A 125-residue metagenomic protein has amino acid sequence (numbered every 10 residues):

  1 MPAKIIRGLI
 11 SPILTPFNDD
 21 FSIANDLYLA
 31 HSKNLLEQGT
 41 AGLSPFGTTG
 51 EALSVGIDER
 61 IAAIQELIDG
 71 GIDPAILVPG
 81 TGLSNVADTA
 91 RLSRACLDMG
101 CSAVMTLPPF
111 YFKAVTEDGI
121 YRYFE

Functional and structural regions predicted by a protein language model:
P2-S11, T15-E125: Active-site beta->alpha loop and helix N-cap motifs at the rims of alpha/beta catalytic domains
